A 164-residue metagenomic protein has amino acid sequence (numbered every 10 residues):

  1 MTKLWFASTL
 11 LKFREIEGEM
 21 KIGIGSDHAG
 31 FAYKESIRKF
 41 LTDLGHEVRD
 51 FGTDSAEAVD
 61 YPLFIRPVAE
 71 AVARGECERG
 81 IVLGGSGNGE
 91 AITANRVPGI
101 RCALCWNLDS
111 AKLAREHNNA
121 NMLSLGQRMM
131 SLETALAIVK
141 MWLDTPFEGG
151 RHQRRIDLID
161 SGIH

Functional and structural regions predicted by a protein language model:
E19-I22: Extreme N-terminal starter segment of soluble prokaryotic enzymes
I24-T42: Glycine-rich phosphate/diphosphate-binding loop of Rossmann-like nucleotide-binding domains
G25, A29, L108-H164: C-terminal binding/interaction regions
E47-A58: A short beta-strand-loop structural module common to alpha/beta enzyme folds
F64-V82: Short, structured active-site "lid" loops
V82-R128: Mid-chain, well-packed structural core segment of small domains
